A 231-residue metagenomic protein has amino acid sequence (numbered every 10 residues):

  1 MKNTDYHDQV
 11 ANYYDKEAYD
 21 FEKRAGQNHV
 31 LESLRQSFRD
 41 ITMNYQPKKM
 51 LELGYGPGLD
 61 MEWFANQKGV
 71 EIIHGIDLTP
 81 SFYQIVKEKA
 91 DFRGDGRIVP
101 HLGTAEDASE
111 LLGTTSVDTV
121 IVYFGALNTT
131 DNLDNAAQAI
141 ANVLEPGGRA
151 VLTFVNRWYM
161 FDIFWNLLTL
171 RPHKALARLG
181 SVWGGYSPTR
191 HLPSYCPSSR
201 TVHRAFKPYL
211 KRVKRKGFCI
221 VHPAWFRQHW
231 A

Functional and structural regions predicted by a protein language model:
M1-Y45, L59-W63: Conserved class I S-adenosyl-L-methionine
P47-G56: Conserved class I S-adenosyl-L-methionine
G58-A108: Class I SAM-dependent methyltransferase SAM/SAH-binding core
E110-V120: A short acidic, Gly/Pro-enriched loop at the edge of an enzyme's catalytic core that lines a small-molecule cofactor
T119-N132: A short SAM/SAH-binding and catalytic strip from SAM-dependent methyltransferases
D134-P146: A short glycine-rich, Lys/Arg-flanked "PGG" loop and its adjoining helix->strand segment in the class I
V151-L179: Conserved class I S-adenosyl-L-methionine
G185-T201: Acceptor-substrate binding/catalytic loop of class I
